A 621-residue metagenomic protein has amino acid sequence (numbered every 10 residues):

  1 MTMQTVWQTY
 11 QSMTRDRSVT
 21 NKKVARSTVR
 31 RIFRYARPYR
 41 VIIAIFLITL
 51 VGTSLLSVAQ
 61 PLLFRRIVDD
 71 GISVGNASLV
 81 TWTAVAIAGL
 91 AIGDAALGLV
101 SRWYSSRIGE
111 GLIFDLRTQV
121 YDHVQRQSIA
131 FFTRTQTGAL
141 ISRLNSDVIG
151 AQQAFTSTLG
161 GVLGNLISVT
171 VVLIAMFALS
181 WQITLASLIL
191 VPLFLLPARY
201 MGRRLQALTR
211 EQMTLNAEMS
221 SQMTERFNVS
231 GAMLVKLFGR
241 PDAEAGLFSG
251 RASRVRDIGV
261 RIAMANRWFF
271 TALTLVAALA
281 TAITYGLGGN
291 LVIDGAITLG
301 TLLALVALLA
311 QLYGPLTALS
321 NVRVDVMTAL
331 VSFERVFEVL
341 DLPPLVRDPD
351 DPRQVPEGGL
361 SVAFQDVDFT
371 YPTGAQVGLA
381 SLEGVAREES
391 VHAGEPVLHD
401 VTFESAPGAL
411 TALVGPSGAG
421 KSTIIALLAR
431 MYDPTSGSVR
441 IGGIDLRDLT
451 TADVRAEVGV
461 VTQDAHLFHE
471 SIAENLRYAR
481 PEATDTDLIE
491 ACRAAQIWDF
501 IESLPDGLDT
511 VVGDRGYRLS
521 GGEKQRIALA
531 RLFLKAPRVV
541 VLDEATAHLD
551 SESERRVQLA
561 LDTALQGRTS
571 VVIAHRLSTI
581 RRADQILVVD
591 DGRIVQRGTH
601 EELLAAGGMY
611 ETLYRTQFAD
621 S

Functional and structural regions predicted by a protein language model:
M1-S57, I72-A86, S101-S105, D122 (+10 more regions): Membrane-integrated ABC transporters
T2-Q4, W103-D122, Q136, G160-G164 (+8 more regions): Cytoplasmic coupling helices
S12-T20, E110, T118-S142, S146-V148 (+5 more regions): Short intracellular "coupling" helices and adjacent cytoplasmic loop segments at the cytosolic face of multi-pass
R17-A25, I48-T49, L56-D69, L90-T137 (+9 more regions): Juxtamembrane helix-loop junctions of ABC transporter transmembrane domains
F33, V41, I129-A130, S146-F155 (+8 more regions): An intracellular "coupling" helix at the cytosolic face of ABC transporter transmembrane type-1 domains
P38, I42-L55, S157-E211, T284-I297: Transmembrane helices of ABC transporter permease
I72-W82, A175-I189, R261-E334, V339-L340: Helix-loop-helix
P356-S621: ABC-type nucleotide-binding domain
